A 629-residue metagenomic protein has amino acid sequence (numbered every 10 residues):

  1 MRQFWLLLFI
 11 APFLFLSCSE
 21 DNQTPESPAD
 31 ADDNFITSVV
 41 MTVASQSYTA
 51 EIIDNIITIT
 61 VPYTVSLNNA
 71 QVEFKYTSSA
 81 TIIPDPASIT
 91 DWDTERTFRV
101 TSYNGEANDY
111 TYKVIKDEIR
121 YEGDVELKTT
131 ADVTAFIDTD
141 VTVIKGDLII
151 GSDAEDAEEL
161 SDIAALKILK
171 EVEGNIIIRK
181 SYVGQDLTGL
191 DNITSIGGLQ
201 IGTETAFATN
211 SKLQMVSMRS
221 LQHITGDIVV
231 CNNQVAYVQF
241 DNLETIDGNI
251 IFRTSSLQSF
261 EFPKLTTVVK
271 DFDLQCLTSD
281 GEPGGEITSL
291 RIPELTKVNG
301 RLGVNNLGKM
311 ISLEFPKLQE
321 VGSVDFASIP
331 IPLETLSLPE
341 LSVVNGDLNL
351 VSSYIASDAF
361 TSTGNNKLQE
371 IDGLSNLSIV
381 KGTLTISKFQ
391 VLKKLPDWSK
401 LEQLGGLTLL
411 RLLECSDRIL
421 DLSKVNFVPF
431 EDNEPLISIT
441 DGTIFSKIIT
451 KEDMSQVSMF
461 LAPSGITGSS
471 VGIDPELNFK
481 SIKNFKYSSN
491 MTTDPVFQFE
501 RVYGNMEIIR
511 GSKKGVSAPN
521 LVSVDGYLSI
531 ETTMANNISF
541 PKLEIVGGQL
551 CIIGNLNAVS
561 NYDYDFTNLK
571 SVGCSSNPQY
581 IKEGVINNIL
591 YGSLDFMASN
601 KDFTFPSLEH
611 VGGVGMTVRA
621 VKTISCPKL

Functional and structural regions predicted by a protein language model:
R2-F9: Sec-dependent signal peptide recognition, specifically the positively charged N-region followed immediately by
A11-P12, T408: Residue-level signal for mature regions of secreted extracellular proteins and peptides
L14-S17: C-terminal motif of bacterial Sec signal peptides marking the signal peptidase cleavage site
S19-I137, T142-G146, E171-G174: Beta-rich interaction/scaffold domains
S45-I52, F74, T90, V141-T142 (+12 more regions): Short, exposed beta-strand/loop patches in secreted or surface proteins that constitute
Y121-A131, G146-S161, A165, E173-A236 (+11 more regions): Concave beta-strand-loop units of leucine-rich repeat
